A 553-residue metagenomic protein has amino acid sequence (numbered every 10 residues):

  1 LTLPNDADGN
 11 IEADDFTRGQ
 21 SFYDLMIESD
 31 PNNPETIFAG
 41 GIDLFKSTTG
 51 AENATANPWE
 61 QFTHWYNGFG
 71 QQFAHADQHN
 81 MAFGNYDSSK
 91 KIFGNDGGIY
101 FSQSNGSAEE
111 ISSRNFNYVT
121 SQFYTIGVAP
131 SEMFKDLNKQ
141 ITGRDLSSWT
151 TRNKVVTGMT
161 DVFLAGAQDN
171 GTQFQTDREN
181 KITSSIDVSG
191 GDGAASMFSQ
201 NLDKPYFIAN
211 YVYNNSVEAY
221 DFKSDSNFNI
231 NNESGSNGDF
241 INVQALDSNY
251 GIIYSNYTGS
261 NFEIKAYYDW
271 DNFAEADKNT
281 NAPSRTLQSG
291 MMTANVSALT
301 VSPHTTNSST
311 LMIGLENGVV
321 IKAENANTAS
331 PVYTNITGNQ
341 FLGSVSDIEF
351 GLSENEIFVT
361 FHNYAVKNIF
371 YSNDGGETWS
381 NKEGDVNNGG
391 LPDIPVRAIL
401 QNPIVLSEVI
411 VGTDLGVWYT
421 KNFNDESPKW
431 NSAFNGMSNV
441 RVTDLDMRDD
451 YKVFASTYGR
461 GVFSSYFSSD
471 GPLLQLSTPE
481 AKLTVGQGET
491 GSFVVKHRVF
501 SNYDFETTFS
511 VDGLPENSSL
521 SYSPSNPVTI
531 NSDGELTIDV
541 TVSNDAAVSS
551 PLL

Functional and structural regions predicted by a protein language model:
L1-S469: Beta-propeller blade termini and top-face loops
S468-L553: Long beta-sheet-rich domains in secretory-pathway and surface-associated proteins
